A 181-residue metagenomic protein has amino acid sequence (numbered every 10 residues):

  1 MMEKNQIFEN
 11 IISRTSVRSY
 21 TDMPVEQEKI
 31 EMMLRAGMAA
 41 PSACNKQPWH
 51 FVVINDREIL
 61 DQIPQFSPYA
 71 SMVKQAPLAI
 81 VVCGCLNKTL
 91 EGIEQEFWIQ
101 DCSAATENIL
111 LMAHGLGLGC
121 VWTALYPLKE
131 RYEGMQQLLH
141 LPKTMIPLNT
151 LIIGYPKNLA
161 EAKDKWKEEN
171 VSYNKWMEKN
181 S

Functional and structural regions predicted by a protein language model:
M1-S181: Acidic, surface-exposed loops and disordered segments
